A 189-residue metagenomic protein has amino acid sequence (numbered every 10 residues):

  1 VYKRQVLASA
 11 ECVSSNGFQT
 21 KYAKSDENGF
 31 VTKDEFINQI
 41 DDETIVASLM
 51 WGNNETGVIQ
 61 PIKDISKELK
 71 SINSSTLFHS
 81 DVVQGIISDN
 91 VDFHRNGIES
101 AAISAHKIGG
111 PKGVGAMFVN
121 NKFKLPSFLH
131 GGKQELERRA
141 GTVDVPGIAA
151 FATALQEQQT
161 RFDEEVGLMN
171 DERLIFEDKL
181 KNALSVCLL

Functional and structural regions predicted by a protein language model:
K3-L189: Pyridoxal 5′-phosphate
